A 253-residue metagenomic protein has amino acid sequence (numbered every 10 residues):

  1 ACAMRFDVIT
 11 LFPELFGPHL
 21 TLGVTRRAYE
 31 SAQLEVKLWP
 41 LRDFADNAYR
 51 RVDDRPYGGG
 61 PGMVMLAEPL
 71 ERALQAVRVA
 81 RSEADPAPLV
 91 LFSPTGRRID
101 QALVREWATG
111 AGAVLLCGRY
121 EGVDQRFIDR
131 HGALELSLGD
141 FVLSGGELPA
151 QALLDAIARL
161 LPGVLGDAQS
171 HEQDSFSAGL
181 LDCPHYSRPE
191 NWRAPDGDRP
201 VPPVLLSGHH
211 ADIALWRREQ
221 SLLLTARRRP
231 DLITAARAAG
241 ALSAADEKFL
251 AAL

Functional and structural regions predicted by a protein language model:
A3-R81, D212-L232: N-terminal nucleotide/polyanion-binding subdomain common to many enzyme families
M4, C183-L253: SAM-dependent methyltransferases
D7-I9, K37-W39, V90, A113-L115 (+1 more regions): Hydrophobic/aromatic beta-strand patches that form the interior of the parallel beta-sheet core in alpha/beta enzyme
L41-F44, R119-V123: Short glycine-enriched loops at secondary-structure junctions
G60, G118, H209: Conserved RecA-like P-loop NTPase ATPase core
L66-R119, P162: S-adenosyl-L-methionine/SAH cofactor-binding core of RNA-modifying enzymes
V123, F127-F176: Structured adenosyl-cofactor binding patch, chiefly the S-adenosyl-L-methionine
L148, L160-V204: Internal, active-site/partner-interface "lid" segment
